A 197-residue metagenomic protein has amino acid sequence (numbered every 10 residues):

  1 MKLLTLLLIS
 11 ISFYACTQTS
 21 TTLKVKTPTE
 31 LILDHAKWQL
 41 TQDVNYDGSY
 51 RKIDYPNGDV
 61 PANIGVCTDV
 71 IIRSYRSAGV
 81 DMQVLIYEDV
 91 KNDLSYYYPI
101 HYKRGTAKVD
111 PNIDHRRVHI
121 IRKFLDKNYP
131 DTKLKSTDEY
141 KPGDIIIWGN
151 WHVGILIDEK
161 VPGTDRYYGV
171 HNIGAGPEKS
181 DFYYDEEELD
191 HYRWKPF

Functional and structural regions predicted by a protein language model:
M1-L8: Sec-dependent signal peptide recognition, specifically the positively charged N-region followed immediately by
L8, I146-W148, V161, Y183-E186: A generic structural signal for short, solvent-exposed coil/turn residues that cap or connect secondary-structure
Y14-A15: C-terminal motif of bacterial Sec signal peptides marking the signal peptidase cleavage site
T19-F124: N-terminal capping segments
L33, K91-A175: ...with weaker cross-activation on analogous glycine-rich loops/strands in unrelated enzymes
Q83, L156, E187-D190: A structural signal for short, hydrophobic beta-strand segments that form beta-sheets in beta-rich/all-beta domains
T164-F197: Low-complexity, Gly/Ser/Thr/Pro-rich intrinsically disordered linker/tail segments
